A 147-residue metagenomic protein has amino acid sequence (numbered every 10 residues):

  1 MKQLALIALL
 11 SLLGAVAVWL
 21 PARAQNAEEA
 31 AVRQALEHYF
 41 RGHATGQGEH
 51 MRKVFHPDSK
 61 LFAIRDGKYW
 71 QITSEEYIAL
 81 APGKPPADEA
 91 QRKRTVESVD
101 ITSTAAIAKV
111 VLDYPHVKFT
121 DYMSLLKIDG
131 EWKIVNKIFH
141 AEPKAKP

Functional and structural regions predicted by a protein language model:
K2-L9, L125: Sec-dependent signal peptide recognition, specifically the positively charged N-region followed immediately by
L4-A5, V18-E49, K53, P57 (+2 more regions): Short, low-complexity N-terminal intrinsically disordered segments enriched in polar/charged residues
I7-A17: Bacterial N-terminal signal peptides
Q25, L61-I64, W70-K118: Surface-exposed, charged secondary-structure patches
K118-A145: Short beta-strand edge/turn micro-motifs at domain boundaries
